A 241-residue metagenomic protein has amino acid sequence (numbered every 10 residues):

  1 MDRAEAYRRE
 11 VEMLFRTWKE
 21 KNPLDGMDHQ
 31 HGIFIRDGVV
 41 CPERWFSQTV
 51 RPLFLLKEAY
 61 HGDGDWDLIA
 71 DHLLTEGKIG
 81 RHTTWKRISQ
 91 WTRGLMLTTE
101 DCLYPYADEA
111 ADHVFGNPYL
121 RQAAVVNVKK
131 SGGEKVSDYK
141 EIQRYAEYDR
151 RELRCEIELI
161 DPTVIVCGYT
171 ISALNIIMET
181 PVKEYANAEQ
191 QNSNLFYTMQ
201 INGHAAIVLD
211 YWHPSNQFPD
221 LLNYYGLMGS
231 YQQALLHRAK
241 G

Functional and structural regions predicted by a protein language model:
M1-R8, E12, Y139-R154, L174-G241: C-terminal capping/extension of enzyme domains
D2-I160: A polyanion-binding, active-site-adjacent surface
F54, V166, V208-D210: Structural motif
L56, T163-S172: Glycine-rich anion-binding loop/nest that anchors nucleotide
H61, S172-A173: Glycine-rich nucleotide phosphate-binding loop and flanking beta-alpha elements of Rossmann-like dinucleotide-binding
L95, L159-P162, Q200-A205: A structural motif corresponding to the C-terminal end of an alpha-helix and its immediate exit/capping segment
K129, T170-S172, S215: Catalytic metal-binding/acid-base residues of hydrolase active sites
